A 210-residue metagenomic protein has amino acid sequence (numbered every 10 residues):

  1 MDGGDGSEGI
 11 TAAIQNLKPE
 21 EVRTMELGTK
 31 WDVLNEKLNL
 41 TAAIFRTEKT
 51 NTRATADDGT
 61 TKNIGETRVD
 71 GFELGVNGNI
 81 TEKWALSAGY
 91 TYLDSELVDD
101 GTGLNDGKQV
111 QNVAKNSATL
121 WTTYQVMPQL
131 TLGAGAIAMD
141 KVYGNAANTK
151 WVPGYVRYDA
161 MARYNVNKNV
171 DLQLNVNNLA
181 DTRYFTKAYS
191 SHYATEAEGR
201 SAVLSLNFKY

Functional and structural regions predicted by a protein language model:
M1-E26, W31, E36-L40, I44-I64 (+3 more regions): Surface-exposed extracellular loop regions of Gram-negative outer-membrane beta-barrel proteins, predominantly
E21-M25, R68-D70, K108, A114-A118 (+2 more regions): Residues that define the transmembrane beta-barrel architecture of outer-membrane proteins
L27, A160-R163: Short, basic/aromatic-rich helical patch in the C-terminal catalytic core of site-specific tyrosine
N35-L40, K83-L86, P128-G133, Y164 (+2 more regions): Repeated loop/turn-to-beta-strand initiation elements of outer-membrane beta-barrel proteins
R46, N63-A146, A180, S205 (+1 more regions): Gram-negative outer-membrane beta-barrel transporters
A138-N145, R163-Y210: C-terminal beta-signal and adjacent terminal beta-strands/loops of Gram-negative outer-membrane beta-barrel proteins
